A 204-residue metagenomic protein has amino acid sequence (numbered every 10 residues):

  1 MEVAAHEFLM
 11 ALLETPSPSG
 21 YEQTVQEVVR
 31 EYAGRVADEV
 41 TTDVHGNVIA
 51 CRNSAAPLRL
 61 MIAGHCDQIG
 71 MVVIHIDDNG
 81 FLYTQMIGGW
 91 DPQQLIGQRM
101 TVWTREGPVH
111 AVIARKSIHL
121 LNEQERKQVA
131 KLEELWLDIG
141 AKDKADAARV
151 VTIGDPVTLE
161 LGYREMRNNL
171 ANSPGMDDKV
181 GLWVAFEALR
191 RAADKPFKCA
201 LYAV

Functional and structural regions predicted by a protein language model:
M1-V204: N-terminal hydrophobic/helix-forming segments and targeting peptides
